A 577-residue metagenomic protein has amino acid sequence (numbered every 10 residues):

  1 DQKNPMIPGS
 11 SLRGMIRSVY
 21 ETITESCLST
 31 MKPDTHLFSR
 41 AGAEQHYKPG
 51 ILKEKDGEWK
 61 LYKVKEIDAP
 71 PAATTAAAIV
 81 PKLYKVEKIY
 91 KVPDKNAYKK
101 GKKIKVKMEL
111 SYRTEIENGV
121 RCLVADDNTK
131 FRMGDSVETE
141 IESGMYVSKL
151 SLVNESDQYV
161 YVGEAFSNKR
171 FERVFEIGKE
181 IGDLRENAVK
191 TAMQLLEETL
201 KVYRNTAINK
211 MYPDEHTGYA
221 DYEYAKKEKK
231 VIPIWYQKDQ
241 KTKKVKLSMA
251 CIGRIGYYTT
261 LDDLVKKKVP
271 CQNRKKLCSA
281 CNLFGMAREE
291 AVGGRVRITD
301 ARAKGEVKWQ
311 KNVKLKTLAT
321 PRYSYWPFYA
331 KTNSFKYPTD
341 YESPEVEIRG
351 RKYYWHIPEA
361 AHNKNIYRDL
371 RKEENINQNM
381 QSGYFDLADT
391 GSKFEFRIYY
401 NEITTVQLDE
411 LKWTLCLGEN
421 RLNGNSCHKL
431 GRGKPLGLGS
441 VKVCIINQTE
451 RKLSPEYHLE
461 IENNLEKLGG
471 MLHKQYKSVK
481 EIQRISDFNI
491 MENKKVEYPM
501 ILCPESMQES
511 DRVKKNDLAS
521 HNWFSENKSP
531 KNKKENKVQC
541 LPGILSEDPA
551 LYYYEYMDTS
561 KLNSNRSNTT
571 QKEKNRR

Functional and structural regions predicted by a protein language model:
D1-R577: Basic, Gly/Ser/Thr-rich N-terminal segments that form RNA-phosphate-binding interfaces in CRISPR RAMP
